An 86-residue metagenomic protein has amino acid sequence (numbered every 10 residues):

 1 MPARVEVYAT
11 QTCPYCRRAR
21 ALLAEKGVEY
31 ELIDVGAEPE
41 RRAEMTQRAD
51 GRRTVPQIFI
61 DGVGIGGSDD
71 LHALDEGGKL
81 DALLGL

Functional and structural regions predicted by a protein language model:
M1-E29: Local sequence-structure signature of Cys/Sec-based thiol-disulfide redox active-site neighborhoods
Y8, G36, V63: Anionic group-transfer/hydrolysis microenvironments
R17, E40, G66: Residues that form or flank phosphate/diphosphate-binding pockets in enzymes that use nucleotide phosphates
A21-L23, T46, L71-L74: Short, glycine/charged-enriched secondary-structure capping and boundary segments
V35-R53, K79, L83-L86: Thioredoxin-like thiol-disulfide oxidoreductase module
D50-F59, D69: Structural micro-motif
I60-L86: Non-catalytic, surface beta->alpha helical segment in thiol-disulfide oxidoreductase systems
